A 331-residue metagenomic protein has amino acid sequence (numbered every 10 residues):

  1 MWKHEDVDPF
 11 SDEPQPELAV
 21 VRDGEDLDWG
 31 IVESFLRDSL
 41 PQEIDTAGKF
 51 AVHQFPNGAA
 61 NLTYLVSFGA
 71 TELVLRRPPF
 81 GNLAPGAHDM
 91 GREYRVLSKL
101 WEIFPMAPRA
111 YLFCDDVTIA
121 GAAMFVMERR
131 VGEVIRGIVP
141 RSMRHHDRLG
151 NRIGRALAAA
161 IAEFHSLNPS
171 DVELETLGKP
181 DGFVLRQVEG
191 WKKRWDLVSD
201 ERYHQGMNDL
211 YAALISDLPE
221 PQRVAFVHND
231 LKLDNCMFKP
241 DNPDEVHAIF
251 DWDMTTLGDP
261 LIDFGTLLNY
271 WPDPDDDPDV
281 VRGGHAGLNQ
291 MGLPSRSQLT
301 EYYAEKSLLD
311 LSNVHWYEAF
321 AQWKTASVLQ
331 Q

Functional and structural regions predicted by a protein language model:
W2-D45: Juxta-kinase regulatory segment immediately upstream of eukaryotic protein kinase catalytic domains
L27, R92, A122, L149 (+3 more regions): A generic structural signal for residues located within well-ordered alpha-helices of large catalytic or ligand-binding
K49-F226, P240-D244: ATP-binding pocket architecture of kinase catalytic cores
G178-K179, D310-A321: All-alpha amphipathic helical-bundle segments outside canonical DNA-binding/catalytic cores that form hydrophobic
F226-H228, L233: Catalytic-loop of the protein kinase fold
C236-F238: Hydrophobic residue at the +6 position relative to the catalytic HRD Asp in the kinase catalytic loop
F250-T255: Activation of the activation-loop gatekeeper triad in protein kinase-fold domains
I262-S307, A321-Q331: Active-site activation/catalytic loop segments of kinase-like enzymes and analogous catalytic loops in related
